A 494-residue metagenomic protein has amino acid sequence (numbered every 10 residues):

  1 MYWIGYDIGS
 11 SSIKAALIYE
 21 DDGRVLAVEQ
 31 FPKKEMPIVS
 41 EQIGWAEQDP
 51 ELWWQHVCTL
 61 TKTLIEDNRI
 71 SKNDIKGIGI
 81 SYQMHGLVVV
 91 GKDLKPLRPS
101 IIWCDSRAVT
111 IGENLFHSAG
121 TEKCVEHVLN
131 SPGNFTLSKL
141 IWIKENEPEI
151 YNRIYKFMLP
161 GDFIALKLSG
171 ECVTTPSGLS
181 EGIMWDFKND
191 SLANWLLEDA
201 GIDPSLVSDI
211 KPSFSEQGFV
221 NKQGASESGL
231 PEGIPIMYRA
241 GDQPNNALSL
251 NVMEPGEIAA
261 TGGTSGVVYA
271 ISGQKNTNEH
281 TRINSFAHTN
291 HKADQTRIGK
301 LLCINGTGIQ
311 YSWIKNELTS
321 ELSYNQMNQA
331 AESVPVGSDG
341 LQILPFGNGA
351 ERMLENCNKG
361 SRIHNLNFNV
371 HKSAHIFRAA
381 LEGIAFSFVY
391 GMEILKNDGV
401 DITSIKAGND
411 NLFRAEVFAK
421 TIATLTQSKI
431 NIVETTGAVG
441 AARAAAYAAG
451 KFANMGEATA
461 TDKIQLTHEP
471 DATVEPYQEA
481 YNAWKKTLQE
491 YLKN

Functional and structural regions predicted by a protein language model:
M1-R98, T110, R153, S208 (+5 more regions): N-terminal glycine/serine-rich phosphate-binding loop of ATP-dependent small-molecule kinases, especially carbohydrate
W3-G5, L17, V109, F116-N130 (+6 more regions): Active-site core segments that coordinate phosphate-bearing ligands/cofactors across diverse enzyme families
G23, D49, I78, D105 (+3 more regions): Residue-level signal for inorganic ion chemistry
R24, F31-P32, W103, L179 (+1 more regions): A generic structural motif
K33, Y82, C104, F214 (+2 more regions): Residues that line or immediately flank small-molecule/substrate-binding pockets and catalytic motifs
G44, E66-W103, L129-N134, A165-D186 (+2 more regions): Short beta-strand-loop/turn "lid" adjacent to the catalytic site in phosphate-handling enzymes
W45, W53-W54, W103, W142 (+2 more regions): Signature tryptophan residues that serve as conserved aromatic anchors
L206, P212, Q243: Extracytoplasmic ligand-binding clamshell segments of periplasmic binding protein
